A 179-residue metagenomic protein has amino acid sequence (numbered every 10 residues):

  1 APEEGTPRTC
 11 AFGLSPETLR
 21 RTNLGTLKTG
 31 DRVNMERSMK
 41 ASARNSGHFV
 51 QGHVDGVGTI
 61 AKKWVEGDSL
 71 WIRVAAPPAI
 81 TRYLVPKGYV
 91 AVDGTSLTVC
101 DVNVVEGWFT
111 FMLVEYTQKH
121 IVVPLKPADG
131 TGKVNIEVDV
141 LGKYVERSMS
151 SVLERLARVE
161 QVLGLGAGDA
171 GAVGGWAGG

Functional and structural regions predicted by a protein language model:
A1-G179: Conserved loop->alpha-helix
